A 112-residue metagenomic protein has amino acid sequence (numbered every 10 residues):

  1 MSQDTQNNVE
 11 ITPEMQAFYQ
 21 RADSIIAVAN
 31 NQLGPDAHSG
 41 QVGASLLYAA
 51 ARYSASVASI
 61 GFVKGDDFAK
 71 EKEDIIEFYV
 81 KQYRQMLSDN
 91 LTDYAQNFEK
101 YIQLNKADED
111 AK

Functional and structural regions predicted by a protein language model:
S2-K112: Solvent-exposed interaction surfaces and binding hotspots enriched for charged
